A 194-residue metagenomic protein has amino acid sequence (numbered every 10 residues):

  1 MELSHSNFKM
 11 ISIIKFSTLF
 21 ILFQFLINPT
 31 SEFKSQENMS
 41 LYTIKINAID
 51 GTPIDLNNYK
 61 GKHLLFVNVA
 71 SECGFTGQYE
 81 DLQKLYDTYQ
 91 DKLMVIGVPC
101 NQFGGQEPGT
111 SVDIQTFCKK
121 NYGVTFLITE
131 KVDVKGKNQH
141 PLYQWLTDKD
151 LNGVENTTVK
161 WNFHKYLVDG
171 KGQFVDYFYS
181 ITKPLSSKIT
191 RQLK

Functional and structural regions predicted by a protein language model:
M1-T43: N-terminal targeting signals for export/organelle localization
S31-N57, P141: N-terminal "domain-start" segment that seeds a small globular fold
A48, N68-E72: Amphipathic alpha-helical repeat scaffolds
K62-H63, E72, T76-P99, K119-Y122: Conserved helix-turn-beta segment immediately C-terminal to the redox Cys motif in thioredoxin-like folds
K92-G109, T125-G136: Thiol-based oxidoreductase modules, predominantly thioredoxin-like and allied folds used for disulfide exchange
V112-N162: Short, internal strand/loop/helix patches that form the active-site neighborhood or redox-interaction surface
Q144, D148-K194: Thiol-/selenol-based redox modules, centered on thioredoxin-like and closely related oxidoreductase domains
